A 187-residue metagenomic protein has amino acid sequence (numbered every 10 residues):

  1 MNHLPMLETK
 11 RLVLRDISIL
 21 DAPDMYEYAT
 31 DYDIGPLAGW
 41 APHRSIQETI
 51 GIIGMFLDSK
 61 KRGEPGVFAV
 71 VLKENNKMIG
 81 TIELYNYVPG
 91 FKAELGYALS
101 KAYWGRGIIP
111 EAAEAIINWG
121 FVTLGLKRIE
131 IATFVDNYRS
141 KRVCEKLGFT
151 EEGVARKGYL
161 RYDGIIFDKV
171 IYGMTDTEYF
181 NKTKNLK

Functional and structural regions predicted by a protein language model:
M1-G35, V67, V71-K187: Acyl-donor (CoA/ACP) binding surface of acyl/acetyltransferases
D33-M55, G66: Conserved GNAT-fold acetyl-CoA-binding loop/helix
R44-E48, F56-D58, L72, S100-K101: Juxtamembrane/interface motifs at transmembrane-helix termini
S59-G63: Short loop/turn motifs at secondary-structure junctions and domain boundaries
